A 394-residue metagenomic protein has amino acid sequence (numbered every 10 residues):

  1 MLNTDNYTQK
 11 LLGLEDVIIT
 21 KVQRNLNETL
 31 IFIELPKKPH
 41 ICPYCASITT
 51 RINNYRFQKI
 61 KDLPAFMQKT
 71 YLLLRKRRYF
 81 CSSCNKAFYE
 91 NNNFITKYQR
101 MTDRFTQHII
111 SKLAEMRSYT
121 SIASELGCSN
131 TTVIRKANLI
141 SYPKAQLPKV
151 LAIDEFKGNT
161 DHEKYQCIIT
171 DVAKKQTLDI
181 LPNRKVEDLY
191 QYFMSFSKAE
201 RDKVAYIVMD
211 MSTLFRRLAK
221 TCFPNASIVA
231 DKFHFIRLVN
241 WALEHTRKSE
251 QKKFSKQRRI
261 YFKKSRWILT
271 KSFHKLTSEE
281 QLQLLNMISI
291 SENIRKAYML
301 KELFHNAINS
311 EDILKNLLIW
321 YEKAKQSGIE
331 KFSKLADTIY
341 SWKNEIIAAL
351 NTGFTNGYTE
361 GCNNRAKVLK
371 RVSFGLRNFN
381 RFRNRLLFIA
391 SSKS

Functional and structural regions predicted by a protein language model:
M1, Y98-I109, D179, A205 (+2 more regions): Acidic, glycine-enriched active-site microenvironments
M1-K86, N91-N92: Short, conserved DNA-binding cores of transcription-related domains
L35, P39, Y44, A137 (+6 more regions): Acidic/histidine-rich catalytic cores and adjacent linkers of DNA breakage/strand-transfer/modification proteins
A46, K59-H162, R201-V204, R217 (+1 more regions): Short, positively charged, Gly/Tyr-enriched micro-motifs that form contact patches at catalytic or ligand/partner
T49, S129, I140-S141, M211 (+3 more regions): The DNA-recognition helices of helix-turn-helix-type DNA-binding domains
N93-R100, V172-E187: Glycine-rich phosphate-binding "P-loop"
Y190-K198: Short amphipathic alpha-helix with an adjacent loop that forms part of the alpha/beta core around
F235-K256: Short alpha-helix plus adjacent loop in nuclease-associated cores
